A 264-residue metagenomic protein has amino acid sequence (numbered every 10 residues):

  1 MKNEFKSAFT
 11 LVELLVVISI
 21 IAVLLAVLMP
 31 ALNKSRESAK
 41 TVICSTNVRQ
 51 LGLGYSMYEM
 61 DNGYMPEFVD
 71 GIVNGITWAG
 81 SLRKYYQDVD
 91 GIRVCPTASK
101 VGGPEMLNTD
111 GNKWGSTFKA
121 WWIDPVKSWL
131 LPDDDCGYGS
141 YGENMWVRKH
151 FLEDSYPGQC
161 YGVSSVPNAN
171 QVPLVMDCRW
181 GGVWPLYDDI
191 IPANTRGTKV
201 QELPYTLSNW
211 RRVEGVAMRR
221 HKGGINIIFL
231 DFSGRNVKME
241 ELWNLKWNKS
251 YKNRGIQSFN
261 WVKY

Functional and structural regions predicted by a protein language model:
M1-K2: N-terminal hydrophobic targeting signals that begin at the initiator methionine
F5-R36: N-terminal single-pass transmembrane signal-anchor helix
V27, R36-N47: Juxtamembrane interface helices immediately C-terminal to a transmembrane segment
V42-Y264: Short, well-structured segments within or immediately adjacent to enzyme catalytic domains that line ligand-binding
